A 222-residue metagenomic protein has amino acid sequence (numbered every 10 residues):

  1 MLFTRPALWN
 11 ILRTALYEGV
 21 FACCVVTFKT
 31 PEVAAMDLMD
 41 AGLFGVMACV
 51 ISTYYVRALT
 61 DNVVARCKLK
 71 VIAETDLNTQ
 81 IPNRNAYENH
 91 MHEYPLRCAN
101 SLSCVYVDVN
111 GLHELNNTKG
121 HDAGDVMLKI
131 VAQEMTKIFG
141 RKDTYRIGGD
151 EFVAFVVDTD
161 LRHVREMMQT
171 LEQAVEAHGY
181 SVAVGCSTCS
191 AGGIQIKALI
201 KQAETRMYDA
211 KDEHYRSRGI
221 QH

Functional and structural regions predicted by a protein language model:
M1-M39: Hydrophobic transmembrane alpha-helices
L43, M47-V64: Signal-transducing alpha-helical linker
V56, V63, C67-K70, E88 (+1 more regions): Signal-transmission coiled-coil "S-helix" linker that connects upstream sensory/regulatory modules
V64-P82, E93: Amphipathic HAMP/coiled-coil signal-transducing linker helices that couple sensory inputs to cytosolic output domains
N83-S103, N110-K137, Y145-G149, V153-A154 (+3 more regions): Conserved long alpha-helical elements within nucleotide-processing catalytic cores of c-di-GMP signaling and class III
A154-T159, T188-S190: Short beta-strand-to-loop capping motifs
R165-E172, E176, C189-H222: Catalytic-core segments of nucleotide cyclases and related cyclic-nucleotide turnover enzymes
H178-A183: PAS and PAS-like sensory/regulatory domains
